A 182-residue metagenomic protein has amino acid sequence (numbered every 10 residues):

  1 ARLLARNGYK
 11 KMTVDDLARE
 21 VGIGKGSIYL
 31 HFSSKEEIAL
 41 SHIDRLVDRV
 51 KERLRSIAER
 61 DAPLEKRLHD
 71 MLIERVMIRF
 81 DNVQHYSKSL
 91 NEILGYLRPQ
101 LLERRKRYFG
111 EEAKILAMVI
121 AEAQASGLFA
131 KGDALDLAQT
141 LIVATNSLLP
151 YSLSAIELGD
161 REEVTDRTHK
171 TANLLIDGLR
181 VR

Functional and structural regions predicted by a protein language model:
L3-E37, S41, R45: Helix-turn-helix
R6-K10, D61, N82, S126: Short coil/turn segments at alpha/beta junctions that flank glycine-rich nucleotide-binding fingerprints
A39, I43, V47, R98 (+3 more regions): Amphipathic, non-transmembrane alpha-helical scaffold segments
S41, R45, R55-N82, L137-L141 (+1 more regions): Hydrophobic alpha-helical connector segments
R49, M71-N82, S126, A144-Y151 (+1 more regions): Phosphate/oxyanion-binding loops and surfaces in catalytic or ligand/nucleic-acid-binding neighborhoods
D70, E74-I115, L135-D136: Short secondary-structure transition hinges
S87-N91, L102, Q124-T171, R182: Hydrophobic/aromatic-rich alpha-helical bundle segments in the mid-to-C-terminal region
V119, L174-G178: C-terminal alpha-helix
